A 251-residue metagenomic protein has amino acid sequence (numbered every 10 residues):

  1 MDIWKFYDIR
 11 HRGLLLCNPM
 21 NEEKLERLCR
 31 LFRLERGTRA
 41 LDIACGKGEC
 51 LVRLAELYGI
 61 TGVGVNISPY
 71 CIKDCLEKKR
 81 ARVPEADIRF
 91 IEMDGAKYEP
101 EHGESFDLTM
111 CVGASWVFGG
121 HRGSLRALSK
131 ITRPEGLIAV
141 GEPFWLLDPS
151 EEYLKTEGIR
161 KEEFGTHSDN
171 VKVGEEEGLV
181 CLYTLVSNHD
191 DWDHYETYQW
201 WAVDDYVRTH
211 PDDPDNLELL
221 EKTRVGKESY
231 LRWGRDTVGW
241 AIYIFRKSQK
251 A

Functional and structural regions predicted by a protein language model:
N18-R36: Conserved alpha-helix/loop element of class I SAM-dependent methyltransferases that forms part of the SAM/SAH-binding
L41, E49-K97: Class I SAM-dependent methyltransferase SAM/SAH-binding core
P100-T109: A short acidic, Gly/Pro-enriched loop at the edge of an enzyme's catalytic core that lines a small-molecule cofactor
L108-G120: A short SAM/SAH-binding and catalytic strip from SAM-dependent methyltransferases
R122-L137: A short glycine-rich, Lys/Arg-flanked "PGG" loop and its adjoining helix->strand segment in the class I
V140-K161: Short, glycine-/aromatic-enriched active-site segment of Class I SAM-dependent methyltransferases
E163-G178: Short alpha-helix
L185-A251: Conserved Class I S-adenosyl-L-methionine
